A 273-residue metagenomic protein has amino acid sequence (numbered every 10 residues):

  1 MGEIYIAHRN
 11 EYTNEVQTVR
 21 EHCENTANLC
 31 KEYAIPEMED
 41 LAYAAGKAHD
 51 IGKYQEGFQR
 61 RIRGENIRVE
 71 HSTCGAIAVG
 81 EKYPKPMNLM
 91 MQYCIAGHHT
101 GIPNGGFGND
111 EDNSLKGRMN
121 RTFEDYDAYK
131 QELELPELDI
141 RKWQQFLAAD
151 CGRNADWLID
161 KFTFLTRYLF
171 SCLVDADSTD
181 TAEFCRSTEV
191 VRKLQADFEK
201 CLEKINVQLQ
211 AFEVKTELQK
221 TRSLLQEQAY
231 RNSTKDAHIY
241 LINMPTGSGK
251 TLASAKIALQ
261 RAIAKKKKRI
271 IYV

Functional and structural regions predicted by a protein language model:
M1-K204: Accessory nucleic-acid engagement/destabilization modules that flank
T18-C23, I67-S72, L218-L225, G247-T251: Phosphate/oxyanion-binding active-site loops and adjacent basic polyanion-contact surfaces
H22, Q208-N243: Conserved pre-motif I regulatory segment
L29, Q228, I257-A258: Short, hydrophobic/aromatic alpha-helical segments in well-folded domains
Y33, N232, R261-A262: Hydrophobic helix-cap positions at the C-terminus of alpha-helices in RecA-like/P-loop ATPase nucleotide-binding cores
L41, I239-L241, R269-I271: Residue-level preference for the first positions of well-ordered beta-strands
K235-Q260: Walker A/P-loop
I257-V273: Conserved SF1/SF2 helicase motif Ia
